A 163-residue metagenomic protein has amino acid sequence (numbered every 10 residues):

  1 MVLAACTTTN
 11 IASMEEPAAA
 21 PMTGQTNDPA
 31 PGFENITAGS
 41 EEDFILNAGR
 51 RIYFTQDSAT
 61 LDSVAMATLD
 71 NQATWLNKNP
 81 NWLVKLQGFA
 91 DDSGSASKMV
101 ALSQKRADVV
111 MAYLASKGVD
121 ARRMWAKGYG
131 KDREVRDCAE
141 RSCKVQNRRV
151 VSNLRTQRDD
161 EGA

Functional and structural regions predicted by a protein language model:
V2-A5: C-terminal motif of bacterial Sec signal peptides marking the signal peptidase cleavage site
T7-L83, Q157-A163: Periplasmic peptidoglycan-binding/tethering modules of Gram-negative envelope proteins
F89-A163: Periplasmic OmpA-like peptidoglycan-binding domain that tethers envelope proteins to the cell wall
